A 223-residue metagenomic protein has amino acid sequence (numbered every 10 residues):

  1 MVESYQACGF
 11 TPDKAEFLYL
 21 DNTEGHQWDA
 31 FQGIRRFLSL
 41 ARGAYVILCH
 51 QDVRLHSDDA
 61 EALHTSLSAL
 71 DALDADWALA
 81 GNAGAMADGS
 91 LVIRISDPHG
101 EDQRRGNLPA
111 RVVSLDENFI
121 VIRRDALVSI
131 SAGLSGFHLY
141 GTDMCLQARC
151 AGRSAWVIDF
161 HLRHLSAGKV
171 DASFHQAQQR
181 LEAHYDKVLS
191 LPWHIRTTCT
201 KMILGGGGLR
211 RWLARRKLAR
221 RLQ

Functional and structural regions predicted by a protein language model:
M1-F10: Short, well-formed alpha-helical segments that are part of the catalytic scaffolds of diverse glycosyltransferases
E24, D58-R94: Conserved donor NDP-sugar-binding/catalytic core segment of glycosyltransferases
G25-A41: Glycine-rich, basic loop-to-helix element that forms the pyrophosphate-binding segment of sugar-nucleotide handling
V46: Short aromatic/hydrophobic "clamp" motif used to bind/position activated sugar donors
H50-R54: The conserved acidic donor/metal-binding loop of glycosyltransferases
I93-E117, L127: Short, flexible, basic/aromatic active-site loop/helix in glycosyltransferases
S114-L115, I120-S129, L134-H161: A short, conserved alpha-helix in the catalytic core of glycosyltransferases
W156-Y185, T197-T200: Active-site donor/metal-binding and catalytic loop motifs of nucleotide-sugar-dependent glycosylation enzymes
